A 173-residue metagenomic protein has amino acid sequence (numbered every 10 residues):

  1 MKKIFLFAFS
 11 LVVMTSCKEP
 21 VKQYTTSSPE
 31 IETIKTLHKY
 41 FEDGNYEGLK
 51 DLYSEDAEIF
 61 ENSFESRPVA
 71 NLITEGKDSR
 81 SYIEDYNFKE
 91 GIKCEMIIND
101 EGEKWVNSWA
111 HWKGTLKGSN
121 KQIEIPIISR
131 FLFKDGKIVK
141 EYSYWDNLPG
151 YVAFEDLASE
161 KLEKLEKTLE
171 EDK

Functional and structural regions predicted by a protein language model:
M1-I4, E19: Positively charged n-region of N-terminal signal peptides that target proteins for export
I4-M14: Sec-dependent N-terminal signal peptides
C17-Y46, D51, K161-K173: Short, low-complexity N-terminal intrinsically disordered segments enriched in polar/charged residues
L37, G48-K50, A57, L72 (+3 more regions): Hydrophobic pocket/interface hotspot
N45-I98, K104: A solvent-exposed, acidic/Ser-Thr-rich amphipathic alpha-helical stretch
I97-K104, L132-V139: A short, structured loop/turn motif at beta-sheet edges
W109-I138, W145-L148: Exposed beta-sheet edge and beta->alpha loop/turn motif
K140-K173: Low-complexity, intrinsically disordered terminal/linker segments enriched in charged and Gly/Pro repeats
